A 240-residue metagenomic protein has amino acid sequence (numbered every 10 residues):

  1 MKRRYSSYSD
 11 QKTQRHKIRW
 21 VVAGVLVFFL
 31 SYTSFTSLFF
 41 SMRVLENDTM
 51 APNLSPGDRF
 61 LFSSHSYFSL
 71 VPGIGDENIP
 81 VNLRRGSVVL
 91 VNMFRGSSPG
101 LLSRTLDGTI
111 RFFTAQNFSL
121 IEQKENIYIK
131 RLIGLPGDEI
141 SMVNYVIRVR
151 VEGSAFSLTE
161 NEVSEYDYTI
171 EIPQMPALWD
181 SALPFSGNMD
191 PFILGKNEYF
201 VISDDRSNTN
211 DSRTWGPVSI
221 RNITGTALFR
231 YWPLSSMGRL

Functional and structural regions predicted by a protein language model:
K2-R19, L38-S41, A51, S55-L240: Soluble "head" domains of membrane/secretory-pathway proteins
W20-L38: Hydrophobic membrane-insertion alpha-helices, especially the h-region of bacterial N-terminal signal peptides
L45-D48: N-terminal, active-site-proximal structural segment of metallo-dependent hydrolase catalytic domains
